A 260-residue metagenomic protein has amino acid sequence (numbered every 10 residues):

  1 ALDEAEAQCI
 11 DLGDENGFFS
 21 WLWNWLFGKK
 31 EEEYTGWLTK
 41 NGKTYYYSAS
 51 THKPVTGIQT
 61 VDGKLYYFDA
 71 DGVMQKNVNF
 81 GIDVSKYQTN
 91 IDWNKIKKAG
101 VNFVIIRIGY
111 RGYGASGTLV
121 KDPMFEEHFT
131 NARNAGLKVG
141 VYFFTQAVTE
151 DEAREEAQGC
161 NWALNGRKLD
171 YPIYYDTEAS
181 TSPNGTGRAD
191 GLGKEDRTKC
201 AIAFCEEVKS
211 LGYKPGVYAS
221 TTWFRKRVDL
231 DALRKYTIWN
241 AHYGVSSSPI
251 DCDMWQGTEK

Functional and structural regions predicted by a protein language model:
A1-N79, A99: Extracellular adhesion/carbohydrate-binding repeat motifs centered on closely spaced tryptophans
A5, N77-N90, N94, D231-K260: Functionally critical loop-and-helix segments that line ligand-binding/catalytic clefts of soluble enzyme domains
L38, R111, S180, T222-F224 (+2 more regions): Short, solvent-exposed loop/turn segments at secondary-structure junctions
N79-C205, K209-L211: Substrate-binding cleft of extracellular glycoside hydrolase catalytic domains
V139, K214-G216, I238: Hydrophobic anchor at the start of a short beta-strand that flanks the dinucleotide cofactor-binding loop
F143, A219, H242: Short beta-strand/turn micro-motifs composed of small residues that flank or help shape donor/cofactor-binding pockets
N161-Y175, A179-T181, V228-D251: Structural recognition of alpha->loop->beta junctions
V208-K226: Aromatic-lined carbohydrate-recognition surfaces of secreted/lumenal glycan-active proteins
